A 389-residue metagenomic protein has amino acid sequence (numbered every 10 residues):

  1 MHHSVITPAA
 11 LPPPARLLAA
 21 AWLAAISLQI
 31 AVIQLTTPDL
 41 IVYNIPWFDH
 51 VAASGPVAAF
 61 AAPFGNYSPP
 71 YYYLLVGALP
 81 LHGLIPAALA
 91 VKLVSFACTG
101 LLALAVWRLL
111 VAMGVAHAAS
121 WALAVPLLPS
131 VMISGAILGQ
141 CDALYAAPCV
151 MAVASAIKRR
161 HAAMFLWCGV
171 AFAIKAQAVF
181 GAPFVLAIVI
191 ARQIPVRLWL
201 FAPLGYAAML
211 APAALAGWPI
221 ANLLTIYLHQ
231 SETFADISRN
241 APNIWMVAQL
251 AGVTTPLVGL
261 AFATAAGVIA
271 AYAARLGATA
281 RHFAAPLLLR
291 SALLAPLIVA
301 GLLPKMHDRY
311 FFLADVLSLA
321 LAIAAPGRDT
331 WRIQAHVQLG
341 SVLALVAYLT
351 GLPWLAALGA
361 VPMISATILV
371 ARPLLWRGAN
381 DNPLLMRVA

Functional and structural regions predicted by a protein language model:
H2-S4, F180-L204, L215, L313: Perimembrane helix-loop-helix junctions
L11-Y43, F96, L128-P129, L204-W218 (+1 more regions): Transmembrane signal-anchor helices characteristic of membrane glycosylation enzymes that use polyprenol
P14-R16, A103, A112, Q230-L302: Aromatic/glycine/proline-enriched transmembrane-helix motif characteristic of membrane-embedded glycan-assembly enzymes
A25, A118-A154, M164, C168-Q177 (+2 more regions): Membrane-embedded helix bundles of polyisoprenyl
V32, P38, I226-P242, A274 (+3 more regions): Transmembrane helical bundles and short interhelical boundary loops of multi-pass, membrane-embedded
Q34-D49, A62-L74, A235-I244: Extracytoplasmic catalytic/substrate-binding loops of multi-pass membrane glycan-assembly enzymes
P69, Y73, L84-L104, T254-A265: Loop-to-helix entry region of an early transmembrane alpha helix in multi-pass inner-membrane enzymes
L104-R108, L144-H161, L317-S318: Specific aromatic-rich, kink-prone transmembrane helix
